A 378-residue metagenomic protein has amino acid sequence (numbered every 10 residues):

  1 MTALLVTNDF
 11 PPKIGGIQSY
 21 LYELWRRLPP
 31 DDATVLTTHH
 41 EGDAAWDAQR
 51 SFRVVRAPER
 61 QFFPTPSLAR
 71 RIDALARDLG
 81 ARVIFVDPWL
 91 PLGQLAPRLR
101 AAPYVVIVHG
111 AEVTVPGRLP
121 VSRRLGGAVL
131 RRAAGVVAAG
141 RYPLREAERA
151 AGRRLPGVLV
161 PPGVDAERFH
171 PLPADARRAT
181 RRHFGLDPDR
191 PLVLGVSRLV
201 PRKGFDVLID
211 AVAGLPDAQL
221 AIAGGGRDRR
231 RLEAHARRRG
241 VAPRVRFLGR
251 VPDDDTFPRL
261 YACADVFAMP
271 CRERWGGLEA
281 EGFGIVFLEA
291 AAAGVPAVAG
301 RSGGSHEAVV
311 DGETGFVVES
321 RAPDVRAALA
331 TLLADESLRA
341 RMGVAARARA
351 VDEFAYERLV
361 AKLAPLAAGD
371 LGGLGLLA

Functional and structural regions predicted by a protein language model:
N8-I14, Y20-P64, P143: N-terminal strand-loop element at the rim of the active site of nucleotide-sugar-dependent glycosyltransferases
V86-L92, V108: Short His-centered aromatic/hydrophobic patch
Y142, G163: Carbohydrate-associated surface elements
D187-K203, I209-A213: Conserved donor-binding/catalytic core segment of Leloir-type glycosyltransferases
R230-D255, V266: Nucleotide-activated donor-binding/catalytic signature segment of Leloir-type glycosyltransferases, i.e., the conserved
R244, R250, A262-A280, V295: Acidic donor-binding loop of glycosyltransferase active sites
F287, A291-A292, P296-A299, V309: Short hydrophobic beta-strand element within catalytic cores of glycosyltransferases and related nucleotide-activated
V310-G312, F316-P323, T331-S337: Conserved acidic donor-binding segment of nucleotide-sugar-dependent glycosyltransferases
